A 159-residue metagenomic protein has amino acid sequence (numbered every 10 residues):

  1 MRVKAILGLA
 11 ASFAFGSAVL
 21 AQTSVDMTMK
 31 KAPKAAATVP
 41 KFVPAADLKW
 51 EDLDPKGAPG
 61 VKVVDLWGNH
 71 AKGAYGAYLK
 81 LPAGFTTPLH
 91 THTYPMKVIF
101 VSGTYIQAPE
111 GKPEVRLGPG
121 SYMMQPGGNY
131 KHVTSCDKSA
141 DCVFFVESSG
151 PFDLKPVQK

Functional and structural regions predicted by a protein language model:
M1-L9: Bacterial N-terminal signal peptides that target proteins for export
G8-A18: Bacterial N-terminal signal peptides
T23-Y75, K159: A short, N-terminal "cap"/entry segment at the start of jelly-roll beta-barrel domains of the cupin/DSBH fold
A71, E110-N129: Short acidic-glycine-tyrosine-enriched beta hairpin
Y75-H92, M124-Y130: Conserved short histidine dyad/triad with adjacent acidic residue
P82-F85, H92-G111: Glycine- and acidic-residue-biased ligand/ion/polar-headgroup-sensing regions
T87-L89, I106-A108, K131-K138: Short beta-strand His + acidic residue motifs that chelate non-heme Fe in jelly-roll/DSBH and cupin folds
G118, G127-F152: Ligand-binding loop in jelly-roll beta-barrel domains
